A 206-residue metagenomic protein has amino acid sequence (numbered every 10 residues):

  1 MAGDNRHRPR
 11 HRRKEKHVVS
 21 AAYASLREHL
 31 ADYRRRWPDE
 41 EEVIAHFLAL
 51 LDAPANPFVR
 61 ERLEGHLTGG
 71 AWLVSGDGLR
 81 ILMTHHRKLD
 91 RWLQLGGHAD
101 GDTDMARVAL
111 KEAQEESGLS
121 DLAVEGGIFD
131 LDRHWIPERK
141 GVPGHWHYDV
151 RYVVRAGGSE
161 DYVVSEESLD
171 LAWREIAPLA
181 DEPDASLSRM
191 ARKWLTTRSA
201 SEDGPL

Functional and structural regions predicted by a protein language model:
A2, R6, R12-K14, V19-R34 (+2 more regions): Nudix hydrolase/Nudix homology domain
R10-R36, A99-D121: N-terminal short leaders/motifs
H17-A24, A55-H66, G101-T103, K140-Y148: Short charge-dense sequence patches
D32-G70: Acidic, metal-coordinating catalytic segment for phosphate/diphosphate chemistry, firing primarily on the Nudix
A53, R62, R87, Q94 (+3 more regions): Residue-level signal for pocket-adjacent positions within structured domains
F58-Q94: N-terminal strand-loop-strand
D100-R189: Unchanged
